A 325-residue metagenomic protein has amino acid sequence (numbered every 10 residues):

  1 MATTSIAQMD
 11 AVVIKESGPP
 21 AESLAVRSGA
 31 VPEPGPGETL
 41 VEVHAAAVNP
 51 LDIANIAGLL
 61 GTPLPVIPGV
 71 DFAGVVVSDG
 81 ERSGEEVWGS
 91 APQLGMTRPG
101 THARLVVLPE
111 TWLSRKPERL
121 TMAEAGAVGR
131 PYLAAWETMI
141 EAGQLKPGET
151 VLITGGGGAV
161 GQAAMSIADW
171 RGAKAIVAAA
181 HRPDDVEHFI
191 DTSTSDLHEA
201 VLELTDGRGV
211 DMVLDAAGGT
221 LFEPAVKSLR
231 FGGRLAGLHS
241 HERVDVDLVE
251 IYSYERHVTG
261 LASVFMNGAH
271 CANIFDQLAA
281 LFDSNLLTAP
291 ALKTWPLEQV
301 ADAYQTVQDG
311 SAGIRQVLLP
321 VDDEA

Functional and structural regions predicted by a protein language model:
A2-A7, A272-A325: C-terminal hydrophobic helical "lid"/dimerization subdomain of Rossmann-like NAD(P)H-dependent oxidoreductases
A30-A47, I56-L94: Glycine-rich beta-strand-centered segment in the early N-terminal region that forms part of a ligand/cofactor-binding
W88, V213-L214: N-terminal Rossmann-like NAD(P) cofactor-binding module of classical short-chain dehydrogenase/reductase
G89-G155: NAD(P)H dinucleotide-binding glycine-rich loop of Rossmann-like/cofactor-binding domains, especially the beta1-alpha1
A125-T194: Mid-domain Rossmann-like dinucleotide-binding core that forms the NAD(H)/NADP(H) cofactor-binding site
G172-A173, T220-S284, P320-A325: Glycine-rich phosphate-binding loop and adjacent beta-alpha segment of Rossmann(oid) nucleotide-cofactor-binding
D196-G207: Short amphipathic alpha-helix with an adjacent loop that forms part of the alpha/beta core around
